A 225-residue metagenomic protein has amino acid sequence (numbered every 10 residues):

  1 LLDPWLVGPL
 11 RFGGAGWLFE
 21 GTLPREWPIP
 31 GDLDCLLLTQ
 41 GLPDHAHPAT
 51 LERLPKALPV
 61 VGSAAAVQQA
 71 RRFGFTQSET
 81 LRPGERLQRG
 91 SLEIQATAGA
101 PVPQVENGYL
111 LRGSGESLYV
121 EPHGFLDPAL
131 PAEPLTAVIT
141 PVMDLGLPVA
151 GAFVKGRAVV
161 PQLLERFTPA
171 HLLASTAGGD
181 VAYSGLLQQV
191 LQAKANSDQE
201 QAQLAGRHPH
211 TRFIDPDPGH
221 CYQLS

Functional and structural regions predicted by a protein language model:
L1, Q88-I139, V154-V159: Catalytic core of the metallo-beta-lactamase
L1-G21, P169, L187, A195 (+2 more regions): Zn-dependent metallo-beta-lactamase
L1-L37, A49-R53, F125-P131: Pre-active-site segment of Zn-dependent metallo-hydrolases
D3, Q40, H47, I94 (+3 more regions): Divalent metal-coordination and catalytic microenvironments
P9, G41-A46, V67-Q69, E85-Q88 (+5 more regions): Active-site environment of divalent metal-dependent phosphoester hydrolases
A49-R53, Q69, F73-G74, A129 (+1 more regions): A short acidic, amphipathic alpha-helical/loop segment
G62-G115, G206, R212-S225: Metallo-beta-lactamase
A65, D127-P218: Cap/insert and terminal regions of metallo-dependent hydrolase folds
